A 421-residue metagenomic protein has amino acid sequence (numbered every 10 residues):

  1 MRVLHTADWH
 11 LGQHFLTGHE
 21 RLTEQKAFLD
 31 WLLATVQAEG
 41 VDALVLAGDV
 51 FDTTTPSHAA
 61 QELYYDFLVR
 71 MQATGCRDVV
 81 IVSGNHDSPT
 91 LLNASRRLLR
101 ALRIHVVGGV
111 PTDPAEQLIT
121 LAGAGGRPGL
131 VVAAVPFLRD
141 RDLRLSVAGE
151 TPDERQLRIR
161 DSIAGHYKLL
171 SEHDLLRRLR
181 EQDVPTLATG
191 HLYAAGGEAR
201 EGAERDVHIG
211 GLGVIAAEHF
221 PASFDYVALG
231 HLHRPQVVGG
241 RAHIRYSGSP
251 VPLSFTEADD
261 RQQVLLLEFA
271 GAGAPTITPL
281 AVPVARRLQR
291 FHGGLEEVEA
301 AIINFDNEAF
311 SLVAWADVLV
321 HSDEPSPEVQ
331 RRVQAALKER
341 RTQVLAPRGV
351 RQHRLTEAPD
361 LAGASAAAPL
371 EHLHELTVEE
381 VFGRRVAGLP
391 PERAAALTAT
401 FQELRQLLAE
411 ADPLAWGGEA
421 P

Functional and structural regions predicted by a protein language model:
M1-V69, C76, Q406-L407, A420-P421: N-terminal active-site segment of His-dependent metallophosphoesterases
T6-A7, L44-G48, D78-N85, H105-V110 (+3 more regions): Active-site neighborhood of phospho(di)ester-bond hydrolases with catalytic His/Asp-centered motifs
F15-T17, V50-F67, S83-L102, V106-G108 (+2 more regions): Metal-dependent catalytic neighborhoods of phosphoester/phosphodiester hydrolases
A38, F269-P421: Accessory, non-catalytic peripheral segments of nucleic-acid enzymes
V41-A59, C76-T90, A194-G211: Active-site neighborhood of divalent metal-dependent phosphoester/pyrophosphate hydrolases
R97-L98, L102-G210, A270: Conserved catalytic scaffold of divalent metal-dependent phosphoesterases
Q117-V131, V135, I244-E308: Binuclear metal-dependent phosphoesterase catalytic core
A194-G273: Conserved beta-sheet core of the metallophosphoesterase superfamily
